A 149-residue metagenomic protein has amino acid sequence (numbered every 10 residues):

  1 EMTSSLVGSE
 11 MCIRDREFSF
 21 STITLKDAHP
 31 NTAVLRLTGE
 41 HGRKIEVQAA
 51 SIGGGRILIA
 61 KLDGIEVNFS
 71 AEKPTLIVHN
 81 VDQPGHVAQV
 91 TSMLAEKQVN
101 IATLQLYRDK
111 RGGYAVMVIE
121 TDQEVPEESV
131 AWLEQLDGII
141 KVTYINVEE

Functional and structural regions predicted by a protein language model:
E1-C12: Single conserved hydrophobic/aromatic residue that forms the stacking wall/gate of nucleotide- or nucleobase-binding
E10, S51-G53, V81-T103: Short amphipathic alpha-helix segments
D15-V47: C-terminal edge-of-domain segments
I59-L62, D137-E149: Conserved short beta-strand edge segments in small beta-sheet-based binding/regulatory domains
V67-V81: Short glycine-/aliphatic-rich beta-strand segments at the starts of folded cytosolic domains
Q83, E120-E127: Helix N-cap motif at beta-to-alpha junctions
V90, L94, S129-D137: Short amphipathic alpha-helices in soluble, non-transmembrane regions that often serve as interface/regulatory elements
N100-L106, K141-T143: A short linear hydrophobic-aromatic micro-motif
